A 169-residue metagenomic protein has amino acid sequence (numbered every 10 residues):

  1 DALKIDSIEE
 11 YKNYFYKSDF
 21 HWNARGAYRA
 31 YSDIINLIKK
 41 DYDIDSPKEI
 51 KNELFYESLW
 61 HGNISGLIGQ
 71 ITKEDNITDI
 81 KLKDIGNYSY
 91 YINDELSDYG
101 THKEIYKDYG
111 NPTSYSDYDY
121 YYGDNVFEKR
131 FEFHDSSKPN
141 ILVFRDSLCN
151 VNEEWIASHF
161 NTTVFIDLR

Functional and structural regions predicted by a protein language model:
D1-R169: Extracellular glycan-modifying ectodomains
